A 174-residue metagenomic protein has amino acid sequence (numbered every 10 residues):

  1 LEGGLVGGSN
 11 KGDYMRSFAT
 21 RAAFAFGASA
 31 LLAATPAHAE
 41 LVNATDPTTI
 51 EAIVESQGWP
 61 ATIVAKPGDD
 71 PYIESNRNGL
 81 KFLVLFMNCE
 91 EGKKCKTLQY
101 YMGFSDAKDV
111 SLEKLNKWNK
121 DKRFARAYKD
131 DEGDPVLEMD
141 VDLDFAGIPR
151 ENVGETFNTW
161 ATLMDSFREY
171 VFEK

Functional and structural regions predicted by a protein language model:
L1-Y14: Short, Lys/Arg-enriched N-terminal segments with co-localized hydrophobic residues within the first ~10-30 amino acids
D13-F24: Bacterial N-terminal signal peptides that target proteins for export
A23-A33: Bacterial N-terminal signal peptides
T35-A39: Sec/Tat signal peptide C-region and signal peptidase I cleavage site
E40-G92: N-terminal secretory signal peptides
L41-V42, K96-V136: Short, internal acidic amphipathic alpha-helical interface segments that mediate docking to partner proteins
A65-P67, R77, F86-N88, M102-F104 (+2 more regions): A mature extracytoplasmic/lumenal domain signature
F124-D165: A short, solvent-exposed beta-edge/loop patch
